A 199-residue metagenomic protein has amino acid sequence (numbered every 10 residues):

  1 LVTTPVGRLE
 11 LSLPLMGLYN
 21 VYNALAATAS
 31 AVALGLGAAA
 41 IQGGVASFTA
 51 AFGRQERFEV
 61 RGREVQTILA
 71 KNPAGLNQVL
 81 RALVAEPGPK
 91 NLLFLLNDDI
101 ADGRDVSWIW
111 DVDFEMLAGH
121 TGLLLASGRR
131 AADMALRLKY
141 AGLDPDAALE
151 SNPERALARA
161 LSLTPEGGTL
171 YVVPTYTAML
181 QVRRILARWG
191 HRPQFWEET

Functional and structural regions predicted by a protein language model:
L1-E10: Extended acidic/charged loop-beta regions that coordinate divalent cations and stabilize anionic phosphate/carboxylate
T3, L15-G17, L34: A generic structural motif
E10-L18, V65-Q66: A short glycine/serine-rich beta->alpha loop
L15-A26, F52-R54: Short glycine/threonine-rich catalytic loop with a Thr-x-Gly-x-Asp
A29-A39, G43-T199: ATP-dependent carboxylate-amine ligase
